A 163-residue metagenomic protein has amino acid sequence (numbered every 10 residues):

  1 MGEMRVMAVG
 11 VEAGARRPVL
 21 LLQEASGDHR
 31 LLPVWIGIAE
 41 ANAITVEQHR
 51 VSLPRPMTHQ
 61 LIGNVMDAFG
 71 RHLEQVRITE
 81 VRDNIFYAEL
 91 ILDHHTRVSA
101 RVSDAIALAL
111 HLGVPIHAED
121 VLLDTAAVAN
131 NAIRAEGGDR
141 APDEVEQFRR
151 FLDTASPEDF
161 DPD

Functional and structural regions predicted by a protein language model:
M1-D163: Divalent-cation
